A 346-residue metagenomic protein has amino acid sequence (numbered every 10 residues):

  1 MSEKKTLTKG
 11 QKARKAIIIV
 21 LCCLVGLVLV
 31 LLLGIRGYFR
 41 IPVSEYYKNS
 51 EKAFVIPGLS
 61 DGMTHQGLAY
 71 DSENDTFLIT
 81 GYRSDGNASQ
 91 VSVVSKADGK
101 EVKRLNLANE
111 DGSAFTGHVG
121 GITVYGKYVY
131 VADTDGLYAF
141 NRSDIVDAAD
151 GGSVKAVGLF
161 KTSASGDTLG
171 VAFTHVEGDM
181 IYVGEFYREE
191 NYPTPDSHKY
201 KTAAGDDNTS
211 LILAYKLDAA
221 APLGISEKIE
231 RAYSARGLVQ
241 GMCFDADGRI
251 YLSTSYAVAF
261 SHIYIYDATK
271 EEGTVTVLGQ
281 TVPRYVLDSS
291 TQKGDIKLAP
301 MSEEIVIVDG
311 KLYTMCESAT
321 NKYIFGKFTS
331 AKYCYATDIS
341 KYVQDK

Functional and structural regions predicted by a protein language model:
R40-G62, I225-K228, L287-S290: A short helix->beta-strand "capping" segment at the edge of beta-propeller domains
A53-S89: Beta-strand-rich domains and repeat architectures in extracellular enzymes and scaffolds, especially beta-propellers
I56-D61, N106-A114, T162-G166, E230-A235 (+1 more regions): Surface loop/turn motifs at the tips and blade-to-blade linkers of beta-strand repeat domains
S60-E73, H118-Y125, D167-Y182, Y187-R188 (+2 more regions): Structural signature of eukaryotic scaffold interfaces centered on beta-propeller domains
R83-G86, G136-Y138, R188-Y192, Y256-F260 (+1 more regions): Short glycine/acidic-enriched loop and turn motifs that connect beta-strands
S89-A97, F140-D147, G151-G152, S197-A219 (+2 more regions): Beta-propeller blade signature
Q90-S92, G99-K127: Blade-loop segments of beta-propeller domains
A232-Y285, D295: Loop/turn-rich, solvent-exposed surfaces of beta-rich toroidal or solenoidal domains
